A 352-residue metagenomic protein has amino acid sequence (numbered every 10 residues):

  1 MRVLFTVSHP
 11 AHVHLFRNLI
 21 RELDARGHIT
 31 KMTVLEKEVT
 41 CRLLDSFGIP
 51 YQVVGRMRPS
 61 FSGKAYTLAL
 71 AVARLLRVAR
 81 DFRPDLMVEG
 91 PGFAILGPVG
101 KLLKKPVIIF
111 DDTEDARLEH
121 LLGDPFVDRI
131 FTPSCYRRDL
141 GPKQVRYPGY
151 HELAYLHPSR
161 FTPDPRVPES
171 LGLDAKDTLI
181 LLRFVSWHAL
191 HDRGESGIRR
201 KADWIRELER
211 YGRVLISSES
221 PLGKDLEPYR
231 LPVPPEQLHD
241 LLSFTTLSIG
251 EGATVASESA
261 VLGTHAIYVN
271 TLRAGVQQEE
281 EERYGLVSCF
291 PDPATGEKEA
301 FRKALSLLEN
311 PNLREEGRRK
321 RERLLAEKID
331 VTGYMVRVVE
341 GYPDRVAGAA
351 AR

Functional and structural regions predicted by a protein language model:
T6-L15, R21-E22, E36-D45, P50-G141: Active-site and donor-binding regions of nucleotide-sugar-utilizing enzymes
F47-Y51, M57-R58, L182, D203-P235: Catalytic donor nucleotide-activated moiety binding site of glycosyltransferases and closely related
I49, K105-P106, L247, G263-I267 (+1 more regions): Structural loop-to-beta junction motif characteristic of Rossmann-like glycosyltransferase folds
A71-L75, S220-V255: Donor nucleotide-activated moiety binding/catalytic core segment of transferases that use nucleotide-activated donors
V88-P91, L96, L241-E280: A donor-sugar binding/catalytic signature common to diverse glycosyltransferases and related nucleotide-sugar
F131-S196: A nucleotide-sugar donor-handling region in carbohydrate enzymes
V261-R319: Catalytic binding pocket for nucleotide-activated donors in carbohydrate/polymer assembly enzymes
E309-R352: C-terminal amphipathic helix plus adjacent low-complexity, charged tail appended to glycosyltransferase catalytic
